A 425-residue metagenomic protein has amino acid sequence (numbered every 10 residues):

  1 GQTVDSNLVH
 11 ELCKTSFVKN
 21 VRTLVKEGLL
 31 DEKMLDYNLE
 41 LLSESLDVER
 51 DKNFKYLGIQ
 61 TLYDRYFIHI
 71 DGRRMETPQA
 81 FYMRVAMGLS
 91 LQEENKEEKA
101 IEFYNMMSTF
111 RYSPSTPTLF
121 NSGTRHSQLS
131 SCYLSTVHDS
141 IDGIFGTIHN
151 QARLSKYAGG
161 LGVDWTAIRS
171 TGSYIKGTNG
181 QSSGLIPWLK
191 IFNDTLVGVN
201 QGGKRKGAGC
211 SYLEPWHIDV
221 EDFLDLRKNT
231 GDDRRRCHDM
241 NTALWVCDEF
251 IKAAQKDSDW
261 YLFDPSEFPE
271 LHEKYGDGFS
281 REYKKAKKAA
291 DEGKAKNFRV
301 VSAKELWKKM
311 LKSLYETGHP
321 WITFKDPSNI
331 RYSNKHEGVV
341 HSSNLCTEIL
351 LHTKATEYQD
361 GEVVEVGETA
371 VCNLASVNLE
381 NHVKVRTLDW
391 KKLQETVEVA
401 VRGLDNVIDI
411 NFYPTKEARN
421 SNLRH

Functional and structural regions predicted by a protein language model:
G1-H425: Extended catalytic cores of very large enzyme megasubunits
